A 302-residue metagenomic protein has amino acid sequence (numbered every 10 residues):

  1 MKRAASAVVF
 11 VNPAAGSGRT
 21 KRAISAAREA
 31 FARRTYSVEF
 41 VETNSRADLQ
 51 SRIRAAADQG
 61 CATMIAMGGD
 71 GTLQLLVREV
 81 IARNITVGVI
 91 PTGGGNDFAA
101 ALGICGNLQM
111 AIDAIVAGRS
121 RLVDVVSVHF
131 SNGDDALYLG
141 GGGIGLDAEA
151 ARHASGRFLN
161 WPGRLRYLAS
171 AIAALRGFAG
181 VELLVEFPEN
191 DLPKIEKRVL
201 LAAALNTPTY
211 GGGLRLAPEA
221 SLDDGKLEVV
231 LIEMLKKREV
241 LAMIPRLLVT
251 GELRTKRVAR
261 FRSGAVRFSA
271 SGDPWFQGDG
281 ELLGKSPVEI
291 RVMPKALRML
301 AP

Functional and structural regions predicted by a protein language model:
M1-M64, Q74, A82, Q109-M110: ATP/NTP phosphate-donor binding region
V8, R34, T43, I81-T86 (+2 more regions): Catalytic core of DAGKc-family lipid kinases
P13, M67-G69, T92: Glycine-rich beta-strand-to-loop/alpha-helix junction loops that act as flexible
T20, F187-D191, E196, S221 (+1 more regions): ATP/nucleoside-binding phosphotransfer catalytic cores, i.e., glycine-rich phosphate-binding loops
L49, G71-L76, D97, V123: Short glycine/serine/threonine-rich phosphate/pyrophosphate-binding segments that cradle anionic phosphate groups
G143, D147, A203-A217, L282: Glycine-rich phosphate/pyrophosphate-binding beta-alpha loops
F158-R166, P218-E239: Gly/Ser/Thr-rich active-site loops/lids in small-molecule metabolic enzymes that frequently grip phosphoryl groups
